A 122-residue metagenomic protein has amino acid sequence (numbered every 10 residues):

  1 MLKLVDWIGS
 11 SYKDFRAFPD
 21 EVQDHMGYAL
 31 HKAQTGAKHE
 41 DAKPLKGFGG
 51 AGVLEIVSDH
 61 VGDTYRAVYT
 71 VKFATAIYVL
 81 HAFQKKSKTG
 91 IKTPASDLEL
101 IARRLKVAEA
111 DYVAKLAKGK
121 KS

Functional and structural regions predicted by a protein language model:
M1-T64, F73-A76, K86-S122: Basic, Lys/Arg-enriched alpha-helical interface segments
A67, Y78-A82: Conserved catalytic cores of phosphodiester-cleaving nucleases, focusing on short active-site segments
T70: Short hydrophobic/aromatic beta-strand micro-patches that form the beta-sheet surface supporting nucleotide- or nucleic
